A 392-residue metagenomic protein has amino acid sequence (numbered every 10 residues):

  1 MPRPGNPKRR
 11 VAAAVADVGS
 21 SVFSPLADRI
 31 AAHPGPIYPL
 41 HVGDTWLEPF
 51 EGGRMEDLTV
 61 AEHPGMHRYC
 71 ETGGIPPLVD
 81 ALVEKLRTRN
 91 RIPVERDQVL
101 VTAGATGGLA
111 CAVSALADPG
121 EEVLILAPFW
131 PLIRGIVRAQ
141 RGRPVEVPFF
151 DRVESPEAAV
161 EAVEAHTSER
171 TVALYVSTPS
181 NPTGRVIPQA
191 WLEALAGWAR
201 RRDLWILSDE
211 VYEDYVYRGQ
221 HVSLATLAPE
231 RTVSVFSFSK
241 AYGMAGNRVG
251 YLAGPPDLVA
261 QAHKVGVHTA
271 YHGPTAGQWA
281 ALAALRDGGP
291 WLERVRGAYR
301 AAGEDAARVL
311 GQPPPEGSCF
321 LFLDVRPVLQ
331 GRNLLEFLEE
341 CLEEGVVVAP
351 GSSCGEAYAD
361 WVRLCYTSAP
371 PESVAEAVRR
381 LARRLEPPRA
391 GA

Functional and structural regions predicted by a protein language model:
R3-N6, A16-G104, C111, A284-D287 (+1 more regions): N-terminal small-domain helix-loop-helix segment of the aminotransferase-like
P4-G5, E230-R300, L385: Conserved core segment of the aminotransferase class I/II
H33, Q140, R201-R202, E344: Helix C-cap/helix->beta junction micro-motif
M66-G197, D214-Y215, G219-A228, V233 (+2 more regions): Conserved core of the PLP fold type I
E84, T88, E164, G331-N333 (+2 more regions): PLP-dependent enzyme catalytic core of the Aspartate aminotransferase-like
Q278, L282, A298-A307, Q312-R326 (+1 more regions): Conserved glycine-rich beta-strand-loop-beta hairpin in the small C-terminal domain of fold type I
